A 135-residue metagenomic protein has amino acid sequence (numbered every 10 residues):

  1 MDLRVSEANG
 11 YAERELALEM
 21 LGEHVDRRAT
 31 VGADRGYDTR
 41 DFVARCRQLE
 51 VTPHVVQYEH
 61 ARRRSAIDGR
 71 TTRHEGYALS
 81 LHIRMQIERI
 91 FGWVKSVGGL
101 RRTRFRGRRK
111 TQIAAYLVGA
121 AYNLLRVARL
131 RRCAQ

Functional and structural regions predicted by a protein language model:
M1, G22, G76, T111-A114: Generic hydrophobic alpha-helical membrane-segment signal
M1-R45, G119: Polybasic low-complexity intrinsically disordered regions
L16, R89-G92, R126: Hydrophobic side chains within alpha-helical segments
H24-D26, A115-Y116, R126-A128: Short, intrinsically disordered/low-complexity patches at protein termini and at juxtamembrane boundaries
R28-G32, T52-V55, L130-C133: Acidic/polar loop patches that form or flank catalytic/metal-binding clefts of enzymes that bind anionic ligands
R35-R109, Y116: Helix-centered, glycine/charged polyanion-binding patches within enzymatic domains that contact phosphate-containing
V97, R101-R102, L125-Q135: A short, flexible helix-boundary coil/loop motif
